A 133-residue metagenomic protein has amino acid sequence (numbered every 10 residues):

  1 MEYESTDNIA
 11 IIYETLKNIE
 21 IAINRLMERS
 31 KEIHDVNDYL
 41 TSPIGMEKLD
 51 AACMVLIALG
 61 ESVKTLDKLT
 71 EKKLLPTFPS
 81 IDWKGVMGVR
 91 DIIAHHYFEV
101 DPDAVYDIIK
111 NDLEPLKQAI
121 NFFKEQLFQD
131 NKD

Functional and structural regions predicted by a protein language model:
M1-D133: Solvent-exposed interaction patches of small proteins and small membrane subunits
